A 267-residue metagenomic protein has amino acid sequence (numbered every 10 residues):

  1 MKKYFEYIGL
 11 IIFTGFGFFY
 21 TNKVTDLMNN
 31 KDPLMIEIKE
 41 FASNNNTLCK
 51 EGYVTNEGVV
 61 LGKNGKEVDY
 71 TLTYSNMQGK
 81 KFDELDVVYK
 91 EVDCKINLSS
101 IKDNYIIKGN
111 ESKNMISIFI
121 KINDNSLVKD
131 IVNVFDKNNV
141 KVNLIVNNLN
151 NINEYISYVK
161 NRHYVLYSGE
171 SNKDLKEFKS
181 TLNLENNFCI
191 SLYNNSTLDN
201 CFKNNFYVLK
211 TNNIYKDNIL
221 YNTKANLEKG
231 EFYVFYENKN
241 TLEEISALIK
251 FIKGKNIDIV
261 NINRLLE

Functional and structural regions predicted by a protein language model:
M1-I118, N133-V142, E228-E267: Terminal accessory/targeting
N114, N125-I219, K229-Y233: Metal-dependent polysaccharide deacetylase catalytic core of the NodB/CE4 family, i.e., the active-site-bearing domain
K121: N-terminal beta1-alpha1 ligand-phosphate binding loop
